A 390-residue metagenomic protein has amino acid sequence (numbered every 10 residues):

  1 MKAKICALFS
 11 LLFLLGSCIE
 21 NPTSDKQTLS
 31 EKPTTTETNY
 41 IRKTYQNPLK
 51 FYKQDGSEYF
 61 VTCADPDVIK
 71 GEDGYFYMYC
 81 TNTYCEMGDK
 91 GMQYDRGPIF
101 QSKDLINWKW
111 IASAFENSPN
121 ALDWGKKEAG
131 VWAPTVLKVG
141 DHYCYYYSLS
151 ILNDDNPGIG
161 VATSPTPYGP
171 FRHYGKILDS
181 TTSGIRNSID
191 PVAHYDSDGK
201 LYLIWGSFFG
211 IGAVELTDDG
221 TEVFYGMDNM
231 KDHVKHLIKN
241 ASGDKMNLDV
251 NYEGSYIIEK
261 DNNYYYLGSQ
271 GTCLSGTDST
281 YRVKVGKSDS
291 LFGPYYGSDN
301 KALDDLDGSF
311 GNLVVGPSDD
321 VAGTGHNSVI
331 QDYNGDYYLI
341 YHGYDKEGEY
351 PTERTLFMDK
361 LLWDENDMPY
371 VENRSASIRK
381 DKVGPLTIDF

Functional and structural regions predicted by a protein language model:
M1-K2, D89: Hydrophobic alpha-helical segments, principally membrane-spanning helices and signal/leader peptides
K2-L8: Sec-dependent signal peptide recognition, specifically the positively charged N-region followed immediately by
L15-S17: C-terminal motif of bacterial Sec signal peptides marking the signal peptidase cleavage site
I19-F390: Carbohydrate-active catalytic/glycan-binding domains of CAZyme proteins, especially the secreted or lumenal ectodomains
